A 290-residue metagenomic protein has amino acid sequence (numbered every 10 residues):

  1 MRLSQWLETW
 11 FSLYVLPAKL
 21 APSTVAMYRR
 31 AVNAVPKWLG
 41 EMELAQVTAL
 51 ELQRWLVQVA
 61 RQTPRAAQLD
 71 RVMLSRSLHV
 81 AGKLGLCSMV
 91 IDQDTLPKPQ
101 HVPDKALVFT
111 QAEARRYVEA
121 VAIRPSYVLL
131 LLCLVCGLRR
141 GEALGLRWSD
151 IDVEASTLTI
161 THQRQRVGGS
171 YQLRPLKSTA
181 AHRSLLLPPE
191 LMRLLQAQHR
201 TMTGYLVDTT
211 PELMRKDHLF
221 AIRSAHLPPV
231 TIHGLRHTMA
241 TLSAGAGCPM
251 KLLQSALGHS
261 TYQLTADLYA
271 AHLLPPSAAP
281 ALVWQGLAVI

Functional and structural regions predicted by a protein language model:
L3-L86, P103, L206-L213, P228-G234: N-terminal core-binding DNA-recognition domain of tyrosine site-specific recombinases/integrases
E8, S12, Q46-A49, E119 (+3 more regions): Phosphate-coordinating loops and pocket residues in cytosolic domains that bind phosphorylated ligands
A45, L84-V90, K98-E119, V167-P188 (+1 more regions): DNA breakage-rejoining catalytic core of tyrosine-based enzymes
R65, L131, V135, G141-E142 (+2 more regions): C-terminal catalytic core of tyrosine-transesterase DNA break-rejoin enzymes
A67-D70, K83-L146, E154, R236: Basic, Lys/Arg- and aromatic-enriched nucleic-acid-binding interface segment
Q111-A112, Q163-R166, L186-P228: Active-site/catalytic core of tyrosine-dependent DNA strand-transfer enzymes
D150-T157, P229, C248-L268: Short, polar N-cap/turn motifs at the start of nucleic acid-interacting alpha helices
A155, R166-S184, P189-L191, L264-D267 (+2 more regions): C-terminal secondary-structure termini that scaffold catalytic or DNA-interacting sites
